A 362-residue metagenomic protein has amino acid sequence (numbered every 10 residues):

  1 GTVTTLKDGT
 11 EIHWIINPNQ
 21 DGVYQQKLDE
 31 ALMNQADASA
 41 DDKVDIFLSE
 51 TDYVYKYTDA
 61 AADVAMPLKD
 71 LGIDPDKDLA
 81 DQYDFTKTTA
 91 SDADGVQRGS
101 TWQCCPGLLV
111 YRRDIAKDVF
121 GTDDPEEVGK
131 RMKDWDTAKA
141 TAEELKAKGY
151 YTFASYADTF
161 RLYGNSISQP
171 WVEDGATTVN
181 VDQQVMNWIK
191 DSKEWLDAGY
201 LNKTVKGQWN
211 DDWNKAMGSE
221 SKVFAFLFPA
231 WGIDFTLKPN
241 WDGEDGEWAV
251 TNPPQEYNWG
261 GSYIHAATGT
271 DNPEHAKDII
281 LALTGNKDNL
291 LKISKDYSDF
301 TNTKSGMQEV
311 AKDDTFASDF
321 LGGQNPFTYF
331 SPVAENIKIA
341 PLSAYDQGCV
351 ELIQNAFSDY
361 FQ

Functional and structural regions predicted by a protein language model:
T4-Q82, D118-V119, K215, K222-A225: Extracytoplasmic "Venus flytrap"/periplasmic binding protein-like
K7-I12, A40-D45, D63, V96-Q97 (+6 more regions): Loop/turn elements at helix/coil->beta-strand transitions in domains of secreted/extracellular proteins
D8, M33, G95, P239-G306: Extracytoplasmic/periplasmic substrate-recognition and gating elements
W14-I16, D45-S49, G99-W102, L108-V110 (+4 more regions): Structural recognition of the beta-strand scaffold that forms the well-ordered cores of secreted hydrolase catalytic
D21-K27, A31, Y150-S155, S168-E247: Extracytoplasmic ligand-binding clamshell segments of periplasmic binding protein
A65-K77, S100, G243-N258: Short beta-strand->loop
K69-A80, T88-T159, W171-K206, T268-E274: Helix-loop-helix "hinge/cap" segment bordering the ligand-binding cleft or interdomain interface
N258, S318-Q362: C-terminal capping/gating helix-and-loop segments adjacent to ligand/active sites or protein-protein/ligand interfaces
